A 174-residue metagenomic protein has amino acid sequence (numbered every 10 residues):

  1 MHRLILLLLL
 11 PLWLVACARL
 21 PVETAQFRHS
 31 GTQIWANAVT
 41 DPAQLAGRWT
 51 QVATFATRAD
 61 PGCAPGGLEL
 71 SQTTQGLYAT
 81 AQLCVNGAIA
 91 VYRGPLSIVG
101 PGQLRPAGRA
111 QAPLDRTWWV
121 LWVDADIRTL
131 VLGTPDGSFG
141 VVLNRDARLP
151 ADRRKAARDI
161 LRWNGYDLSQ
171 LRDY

Functional and structural regions predicted by a protein language model:
H2, W13, C17-Y174: A beta-rich soluble binding module of mature secreted/lumenal proteins
H2-L8: Sec-dependent signal peptide recognition, specifically the positively charged N-region followed immediately by
